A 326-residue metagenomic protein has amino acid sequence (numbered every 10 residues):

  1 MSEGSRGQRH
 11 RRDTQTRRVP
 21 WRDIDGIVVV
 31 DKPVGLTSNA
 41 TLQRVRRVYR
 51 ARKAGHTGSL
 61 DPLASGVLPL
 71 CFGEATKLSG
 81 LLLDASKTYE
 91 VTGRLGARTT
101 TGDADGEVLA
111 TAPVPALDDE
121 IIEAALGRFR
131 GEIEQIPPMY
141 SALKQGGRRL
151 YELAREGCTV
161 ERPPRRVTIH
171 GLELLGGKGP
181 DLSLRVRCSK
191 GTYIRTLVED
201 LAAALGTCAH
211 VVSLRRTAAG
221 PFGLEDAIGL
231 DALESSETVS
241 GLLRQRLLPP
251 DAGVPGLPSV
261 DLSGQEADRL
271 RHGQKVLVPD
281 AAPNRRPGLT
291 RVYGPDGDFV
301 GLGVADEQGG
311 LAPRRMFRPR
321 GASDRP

Functional and structural regions predicted by a protein language model:
M1-H56, L60, A64, E120 (+4 more regions): Accessory RNA 3′-end/elbow-binding domains used by RNA modification enzymes
G35, G73-K77, A97-R98: Short, charged/polar surface micro-motifs in flexible loops or helix N-caps
K53-L83, E152: Glycine/acidic-rich beta-strand-loop module
L70, V91, G147, L197 (+2 more regions): Residue-level signal for inorganic ion chemistry
S79-Q135: Acidic, low-complexity central loop/insert segments
S141, Q145-P164, I169-H170: Extended alpha-helical targeting/anchoring segments, especially N-terminal organellar/secretory targeting helices
A142, D181-P221, E225: Pseudouridine synthase
R166-L182: Helix-hairpin-helix/helix-loop-helix acidic hairpins
